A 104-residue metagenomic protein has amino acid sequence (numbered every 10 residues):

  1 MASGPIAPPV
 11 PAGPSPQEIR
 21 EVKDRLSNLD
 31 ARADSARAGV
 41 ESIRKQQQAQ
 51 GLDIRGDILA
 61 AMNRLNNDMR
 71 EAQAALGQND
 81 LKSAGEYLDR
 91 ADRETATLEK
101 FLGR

Functional and structural regions predicted by a protein language model:
M1-Q17: Long, contiguous interaction/recruitment modules in multidomain scaffold/adaptor proteins
G13-M62, G103-R104: Amphipathic, heptad-repeat alpha-helical segments
I19, E71, Q78-R104: C-terminal amphipathic alpha-helix
